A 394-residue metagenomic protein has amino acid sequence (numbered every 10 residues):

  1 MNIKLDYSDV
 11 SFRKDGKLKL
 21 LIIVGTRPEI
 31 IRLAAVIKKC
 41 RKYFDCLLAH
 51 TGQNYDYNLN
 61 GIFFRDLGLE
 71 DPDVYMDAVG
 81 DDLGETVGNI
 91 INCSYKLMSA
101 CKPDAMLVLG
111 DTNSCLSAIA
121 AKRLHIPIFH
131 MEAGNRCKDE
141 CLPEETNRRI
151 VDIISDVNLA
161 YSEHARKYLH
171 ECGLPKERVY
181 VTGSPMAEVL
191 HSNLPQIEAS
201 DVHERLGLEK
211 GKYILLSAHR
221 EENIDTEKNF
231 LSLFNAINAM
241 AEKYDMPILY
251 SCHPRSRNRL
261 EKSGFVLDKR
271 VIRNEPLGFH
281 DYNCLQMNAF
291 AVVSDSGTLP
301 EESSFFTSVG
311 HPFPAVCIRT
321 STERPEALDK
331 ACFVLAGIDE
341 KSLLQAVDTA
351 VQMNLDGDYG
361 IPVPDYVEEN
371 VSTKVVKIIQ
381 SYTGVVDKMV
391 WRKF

Functional and structural regions predicted by a protein language model:
M1-M246, S256-F394: Nucleotide-activated sugar donor-binding and catalytic core shared by glycosyltransferases and related lipid-linked
